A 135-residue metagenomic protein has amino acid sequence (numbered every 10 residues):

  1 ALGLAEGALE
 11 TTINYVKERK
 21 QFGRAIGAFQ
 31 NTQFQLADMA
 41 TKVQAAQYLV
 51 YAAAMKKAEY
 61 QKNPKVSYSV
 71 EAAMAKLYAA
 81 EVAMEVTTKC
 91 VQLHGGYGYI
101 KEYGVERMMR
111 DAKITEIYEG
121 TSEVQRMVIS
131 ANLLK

Functional and structural regions predicted by a protein language model:
A1-K135: Alpha-helical interface subdomain recognition
